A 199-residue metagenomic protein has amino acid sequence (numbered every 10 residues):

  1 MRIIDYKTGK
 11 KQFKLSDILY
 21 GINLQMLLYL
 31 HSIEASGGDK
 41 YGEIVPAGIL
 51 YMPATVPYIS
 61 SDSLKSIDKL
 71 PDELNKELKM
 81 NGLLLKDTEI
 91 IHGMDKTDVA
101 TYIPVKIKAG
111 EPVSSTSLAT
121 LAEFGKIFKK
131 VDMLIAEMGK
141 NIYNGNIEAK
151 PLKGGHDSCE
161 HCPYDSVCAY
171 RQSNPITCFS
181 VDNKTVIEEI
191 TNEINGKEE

Functional and structural regions predicted by a protein language model:
M1-E199: Structural signature of nuclease core domains in nucleic-acid processing machines
